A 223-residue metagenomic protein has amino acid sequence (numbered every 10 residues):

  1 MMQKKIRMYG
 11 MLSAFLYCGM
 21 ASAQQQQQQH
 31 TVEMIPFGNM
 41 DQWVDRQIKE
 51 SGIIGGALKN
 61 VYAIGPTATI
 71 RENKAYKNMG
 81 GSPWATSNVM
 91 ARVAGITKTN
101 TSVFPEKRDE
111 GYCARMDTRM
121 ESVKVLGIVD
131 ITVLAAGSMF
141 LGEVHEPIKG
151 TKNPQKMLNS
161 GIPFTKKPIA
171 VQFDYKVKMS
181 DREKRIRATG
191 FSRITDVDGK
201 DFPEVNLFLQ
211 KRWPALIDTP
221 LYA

Functional and structural regions predicted by a protein language model:
M1-T31: Bacterial Sec-dependent N-terminal signal peptides
M2-Q3, N153, K178-S180: Serine/threonine-rich low-complexity intrinsically disordered regions
R7-Y9, A94, T189: Small/flexible residues
G19, L58, T189-R193: Generic alpha-helical propensity signal that fires on short helical segments and nearby coil/disordered stretches
Q24-P168, Q172, D198-R212, L216-A223: Aromatic (Trp/Tyr/Phe) and Gly/Pro-enriched flexible surface segments
Y175-D196: Short amphipathic, basic-aromatic surface patches that mediate peripheral association with negatively charged
